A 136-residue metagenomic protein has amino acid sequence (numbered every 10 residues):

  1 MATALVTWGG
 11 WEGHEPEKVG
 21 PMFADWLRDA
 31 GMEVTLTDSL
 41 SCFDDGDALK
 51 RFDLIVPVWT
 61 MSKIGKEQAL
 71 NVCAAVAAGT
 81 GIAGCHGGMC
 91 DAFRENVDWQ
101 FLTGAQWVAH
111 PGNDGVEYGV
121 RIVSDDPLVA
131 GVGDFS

Functional and structural regions predicted by a protein language model:
M1-R51: Aromatic-Pro/Gly-enriched surface loop or interdomain linker that acts as a lid/target-recognition segment
V6-G9, L49-F93: Short alpha-beta junction capping motif
W8, D38-L40, H86, P111 (+1 more regions): Residues at the C-termini of beta-strands that transition into short coil/loop
H14-E15, D44, I64-G65, C90-E95 (+1 more regions): Short catalytic/ligand-binding loop motif for oxyanion handling, primarily in non-cytosolic enzymes, centered on
L27, A75-V76, W99: A generic structural signal for well-ordered alpha-helical segments
G88-S136: An acidic, glycine-rich "communication" segment
